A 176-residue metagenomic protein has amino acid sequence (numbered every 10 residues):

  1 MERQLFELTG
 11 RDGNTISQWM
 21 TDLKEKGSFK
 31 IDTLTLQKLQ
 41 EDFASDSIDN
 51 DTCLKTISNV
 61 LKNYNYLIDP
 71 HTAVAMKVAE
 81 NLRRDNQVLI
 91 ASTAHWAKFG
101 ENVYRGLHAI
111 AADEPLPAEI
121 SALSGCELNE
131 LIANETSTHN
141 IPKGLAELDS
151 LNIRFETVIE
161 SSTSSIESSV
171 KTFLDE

Functional and structural regions predicted by a protein language model:
M1-E176: PLP-dependent amino-acid enzyme catalytic core
